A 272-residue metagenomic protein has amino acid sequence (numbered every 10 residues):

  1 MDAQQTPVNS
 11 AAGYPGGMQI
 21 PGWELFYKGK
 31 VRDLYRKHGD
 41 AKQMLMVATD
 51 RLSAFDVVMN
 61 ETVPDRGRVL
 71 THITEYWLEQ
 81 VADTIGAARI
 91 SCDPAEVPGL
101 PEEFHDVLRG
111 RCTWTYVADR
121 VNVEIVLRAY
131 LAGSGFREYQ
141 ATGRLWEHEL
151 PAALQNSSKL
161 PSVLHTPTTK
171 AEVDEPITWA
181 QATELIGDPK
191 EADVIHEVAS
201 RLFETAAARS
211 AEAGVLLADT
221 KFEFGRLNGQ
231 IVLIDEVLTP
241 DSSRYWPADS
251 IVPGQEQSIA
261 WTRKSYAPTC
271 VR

Functional and structural regions predicted by a protein language model:
D2-T6: Short, compositionally biased leader-like segments
P7-T169: Active-site loop/lid in soluble adenylation, ligation, and acyl-transfer enzymes
G29, D33-H38, V215-A218, F222-R226: Hydrophobic/aromatic-rich, well-ordered segments within soluble, folded domains that form packed cores
L52, R226, P240-D241: Feature marks short, surface-exposed loop/turn motifs that line or immediately flank catalytic pockets and channel
V69, A141-V194, Q230-I231, V237-R272: Anionic ligand-binding catalytic core segments
L127, L217-V237: Conserved metal-phosphate-binding beta-hairpin within the catalytic cores of diverse ATP-dependent phosphoryl-transfer
G187-A218: A long amphipathic alpha-helix within ATP-dependent nucleotide-binding catalytic cores
